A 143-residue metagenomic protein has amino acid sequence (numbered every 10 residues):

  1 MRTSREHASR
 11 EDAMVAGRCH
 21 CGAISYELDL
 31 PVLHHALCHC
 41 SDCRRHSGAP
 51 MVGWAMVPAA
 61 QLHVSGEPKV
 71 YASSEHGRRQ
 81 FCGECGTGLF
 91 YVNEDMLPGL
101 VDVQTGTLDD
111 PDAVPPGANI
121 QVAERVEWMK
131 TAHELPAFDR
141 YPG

Functional and structural regions predicted by a protein language model:
R2-G143: A short Gly-Trp-Pro
